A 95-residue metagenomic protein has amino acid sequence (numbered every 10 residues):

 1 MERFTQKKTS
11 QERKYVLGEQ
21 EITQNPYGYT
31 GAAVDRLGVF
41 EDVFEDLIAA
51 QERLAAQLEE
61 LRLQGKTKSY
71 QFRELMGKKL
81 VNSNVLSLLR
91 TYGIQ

Functional and structural regions predicted by a protein language model:
E2-Q95: Extended, charge-rich alpha-helical interface modules
